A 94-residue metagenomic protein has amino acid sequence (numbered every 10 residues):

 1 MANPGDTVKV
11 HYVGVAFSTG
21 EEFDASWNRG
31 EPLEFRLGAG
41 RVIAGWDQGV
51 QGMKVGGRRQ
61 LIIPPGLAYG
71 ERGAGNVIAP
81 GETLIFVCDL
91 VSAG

Functional and structural regions predicted by a protein language model:
M1-G94: Cross-family detector of peptidyl-prolyl cis-trans isomerase
